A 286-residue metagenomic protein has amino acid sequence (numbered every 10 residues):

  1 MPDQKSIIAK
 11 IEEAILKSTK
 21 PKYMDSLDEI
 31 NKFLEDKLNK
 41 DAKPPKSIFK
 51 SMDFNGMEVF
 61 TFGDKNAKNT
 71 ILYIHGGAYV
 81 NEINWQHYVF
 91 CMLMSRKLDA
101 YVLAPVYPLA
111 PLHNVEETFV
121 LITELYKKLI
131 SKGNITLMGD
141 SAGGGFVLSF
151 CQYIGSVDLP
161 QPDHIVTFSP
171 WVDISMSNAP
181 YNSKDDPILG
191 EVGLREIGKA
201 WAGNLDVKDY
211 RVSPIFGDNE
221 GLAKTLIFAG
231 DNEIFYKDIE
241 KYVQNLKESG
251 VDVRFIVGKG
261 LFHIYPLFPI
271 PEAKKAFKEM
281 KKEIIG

Functional and structural regions predicted by a protein language model:
M1-G63: A glycine/proline-hinged amphipathic helix-loop "lid/cap" segment that gates access to hydrophobic ligand pockets
F54, E58-F62, N66-G286: Alpha/beta-hydrolase superfamily serine-hydrolase fold, recognizing
